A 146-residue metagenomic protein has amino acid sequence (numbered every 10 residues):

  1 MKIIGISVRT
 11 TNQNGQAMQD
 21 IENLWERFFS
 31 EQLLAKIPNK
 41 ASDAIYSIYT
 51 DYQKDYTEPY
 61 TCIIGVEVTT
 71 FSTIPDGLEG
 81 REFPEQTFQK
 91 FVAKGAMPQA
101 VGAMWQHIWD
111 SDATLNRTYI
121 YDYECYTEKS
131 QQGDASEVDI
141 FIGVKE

Functional and structural regions predicted by a protein language model:
M1-E146: A solvent-exposed interaction/effector surface
